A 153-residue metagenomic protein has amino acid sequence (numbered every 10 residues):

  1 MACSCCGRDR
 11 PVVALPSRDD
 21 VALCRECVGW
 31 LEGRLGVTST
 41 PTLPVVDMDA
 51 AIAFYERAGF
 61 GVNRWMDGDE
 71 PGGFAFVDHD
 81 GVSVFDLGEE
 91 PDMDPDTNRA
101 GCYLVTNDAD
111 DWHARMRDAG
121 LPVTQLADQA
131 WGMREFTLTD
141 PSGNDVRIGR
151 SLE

Functional and structural regions predicted by a protein language model:
A2, L23: The −1 position to Zn-ligating cysteines in a subset of zinc-ribbon hairpins
C5-G7, E26: Short, cysteine/histidine-rich loop/knuckle motifs that typically chelate Zn2+
R10, V28-L31: Cys/His-rich microdomains that often coordinate metals
V12-V21: Short linker/helix segments within small regulatory modules
R18, D69-G73, A130-R134: Short acidic/glycine-enriched loop/turn segments that link adjacent beta-strands
G36, T42-S83: Core segments of cupin and vicinal oxygen chelate
V46-D49, C102-D145: Vicinal oxygen chelate
F76-V82, L138-P141, S151: Active-site beta-strand termini and strand-to-loop segments that position acidic
